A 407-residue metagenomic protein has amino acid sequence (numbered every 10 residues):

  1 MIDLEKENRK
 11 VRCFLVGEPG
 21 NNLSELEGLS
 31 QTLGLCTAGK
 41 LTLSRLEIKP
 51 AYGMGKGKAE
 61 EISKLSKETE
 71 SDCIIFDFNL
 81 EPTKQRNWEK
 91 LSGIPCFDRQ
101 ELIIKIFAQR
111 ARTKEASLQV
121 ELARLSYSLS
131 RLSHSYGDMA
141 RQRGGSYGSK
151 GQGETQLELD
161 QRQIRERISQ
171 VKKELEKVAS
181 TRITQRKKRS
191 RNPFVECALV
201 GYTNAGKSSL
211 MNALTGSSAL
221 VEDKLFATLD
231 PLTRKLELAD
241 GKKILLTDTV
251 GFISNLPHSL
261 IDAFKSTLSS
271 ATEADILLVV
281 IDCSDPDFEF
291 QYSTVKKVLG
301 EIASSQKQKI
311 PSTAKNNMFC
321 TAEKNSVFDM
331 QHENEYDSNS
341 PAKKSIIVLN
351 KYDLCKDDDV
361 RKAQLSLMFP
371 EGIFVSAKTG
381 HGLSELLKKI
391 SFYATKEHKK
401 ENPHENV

Functional and structural regions predicted by a protein language model:
M1-K105: N-terminal accessory targeting/assembly segments
I2-E5, E47-S63, D230-P231, V250-E273 (+1 more regions): Switch II of P-loop NTPase G domains
K10, M139-H258, L268-A271: Conserved G1/Walker A P-loop phosphate-binding module
L15-E18, K40-L43, I75-D77, L278-D282 (+2 more regions): Conserved beta-strand segments of the P-loop GTPase G domain that flank and frequently precede/overlap
G20-N21, R45-E47, N79-P82, E101-I104 (+4 more regions): Conserved nucleotide-binding/hydrolysis micro-motifs of P-loop NTPases
L23-Q31, S63-K67, L80-G93, K242 (+1 more regions): Conserved C-terminal guanine-recognition region of P-loop GTPase G domains, centered on the G4
I94-G145, H332, S340-I346, D353-H404: Canonical P-loop GTPase G-domain recognition
